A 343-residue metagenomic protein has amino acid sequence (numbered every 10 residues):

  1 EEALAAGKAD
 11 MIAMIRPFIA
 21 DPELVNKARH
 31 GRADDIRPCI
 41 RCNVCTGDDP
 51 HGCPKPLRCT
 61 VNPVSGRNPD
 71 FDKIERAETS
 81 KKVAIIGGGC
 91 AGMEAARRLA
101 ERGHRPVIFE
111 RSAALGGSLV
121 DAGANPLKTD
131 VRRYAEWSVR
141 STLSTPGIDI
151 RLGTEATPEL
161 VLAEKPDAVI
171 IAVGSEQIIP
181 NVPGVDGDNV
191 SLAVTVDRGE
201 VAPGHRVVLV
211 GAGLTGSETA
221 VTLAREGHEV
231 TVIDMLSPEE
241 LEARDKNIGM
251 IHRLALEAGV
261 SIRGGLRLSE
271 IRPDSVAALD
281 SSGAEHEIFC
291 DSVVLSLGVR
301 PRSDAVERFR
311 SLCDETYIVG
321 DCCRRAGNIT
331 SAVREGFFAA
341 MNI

Functional and structural regions predicted by a protein language model:
E1-I86, C90, E94-P106, G187 (+1 more regions): Flavin-dependent oxidoreductase catalytic cores
E2-A3, K27, S141, L160 (+3 more regions): Well-formed, non-transmembrane alpha-helical positions, independent of function
A6-G7, R29-R32, A124-K128, G187-D188 (+2 more regions): Short, hinge-like loop/turn segments at secondary-structure boundaries
M11, A168, S292: Short, Asp-centered acidic motifs that coordinate Mg2+ and/or phosphate in catalytic or ligand-binding sites
E23-I40, T154-S175: Small-residue-rich anion-binding loops in enzyme active sites
P69-E78, V83, E94, E101 (+6 more regions): Flanking helices and flexible, charged tails adjoining ferredoxin-like Fe-S electron-transfer domains in multi-subunit
A77-I108, L115, I150-K165, V173-N189 (+3 more regions): Rossmann-like dinucleotide/flavin-binding elements
S118-D167, A243-R267, D274: N-terminal Rossmann-like dinucleotide/flavin-binding domain of flavoprotein oxidoreductases that bind FAD/FMN
